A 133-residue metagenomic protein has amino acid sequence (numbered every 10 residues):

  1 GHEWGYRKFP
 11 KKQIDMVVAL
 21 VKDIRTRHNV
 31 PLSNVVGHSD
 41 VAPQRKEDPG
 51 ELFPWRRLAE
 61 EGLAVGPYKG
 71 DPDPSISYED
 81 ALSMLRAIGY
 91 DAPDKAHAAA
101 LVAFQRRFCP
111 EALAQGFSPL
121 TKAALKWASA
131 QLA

Functional and structural regions predicted by a protein language model:
G1-H2, H38-D40: Active-site-proximal beta-strand/loop segments in catalytic clefts of secreted hydrolases
G1-W4, K8-K11: Acidic/His-rich structured neighborhood in mature extracellular/periplasmic domains
K11-N29, S33-V36, P43-A133: Cell-envelope/ECM-targeting effectors and their regulatory/trafficking segments
